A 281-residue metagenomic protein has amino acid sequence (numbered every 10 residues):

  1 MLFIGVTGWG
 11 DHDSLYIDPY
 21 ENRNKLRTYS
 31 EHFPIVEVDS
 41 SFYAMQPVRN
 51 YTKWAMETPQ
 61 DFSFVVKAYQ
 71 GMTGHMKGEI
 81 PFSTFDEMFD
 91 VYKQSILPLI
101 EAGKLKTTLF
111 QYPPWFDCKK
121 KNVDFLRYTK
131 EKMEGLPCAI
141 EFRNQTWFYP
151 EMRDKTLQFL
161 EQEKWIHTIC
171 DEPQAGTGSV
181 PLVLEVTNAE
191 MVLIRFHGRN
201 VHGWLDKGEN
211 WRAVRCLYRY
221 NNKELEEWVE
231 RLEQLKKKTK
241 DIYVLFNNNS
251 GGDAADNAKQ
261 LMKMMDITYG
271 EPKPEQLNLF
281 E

Functional and structural regions predicted by a protein language model:
M1-E281: Residues lining hydrophobic/aromatic ligand-binding pockets adjacent to catalytic sites
